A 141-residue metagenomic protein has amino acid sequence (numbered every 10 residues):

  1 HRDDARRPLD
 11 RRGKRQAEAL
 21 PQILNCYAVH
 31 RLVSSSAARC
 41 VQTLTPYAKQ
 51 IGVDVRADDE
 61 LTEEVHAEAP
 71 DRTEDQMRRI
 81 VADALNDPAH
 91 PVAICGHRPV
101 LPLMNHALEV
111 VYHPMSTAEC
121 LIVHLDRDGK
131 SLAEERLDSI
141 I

Functional and structural regions predicted by a protein language model:
H1-E74, R78, V111-C120: Active-site-proximal alpha-helix that buttresses catalytic centers in soluble enzyme cores
V33, H90-G96, V100: Beta-strand elements within well-structured catalytic alpha/beta cores of enzymes that handle phosphate/sulfate esters
T43-L44, L103-H106: Short glycine-/acidic-enriched loop or helix-start segments at secondary-structure transitions that form or flank
L61-E64, D126, D138-I140: Short, solvent-exposed coil/turn elements at secondary-structure transition points
T73-H90: A short, acidic, amphipathic alpha-helical segment used as a generic capping/interface helix at domain edges
P99, N105, I122: C-terminal functional segments of enzyme domains
E109-R136: Domain-level recognition of soluble alpha/beta enzyme cores, biased toward histidine phosphatases/phosphomutases
